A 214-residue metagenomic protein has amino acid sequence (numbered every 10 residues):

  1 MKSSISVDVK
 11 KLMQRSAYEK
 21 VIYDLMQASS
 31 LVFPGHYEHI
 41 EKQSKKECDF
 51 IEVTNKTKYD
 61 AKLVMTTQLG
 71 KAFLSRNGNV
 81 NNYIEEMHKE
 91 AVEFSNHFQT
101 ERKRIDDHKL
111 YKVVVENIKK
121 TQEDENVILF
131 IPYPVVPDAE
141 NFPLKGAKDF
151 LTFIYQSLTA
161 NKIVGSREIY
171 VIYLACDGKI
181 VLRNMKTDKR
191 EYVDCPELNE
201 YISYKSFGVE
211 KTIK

Functional and structural regions predicted by a protein language model:
M1-Y37, E41, K62-K214: Metal-dependent nuclease catalytic core centered on acidic motifs
S44-I51: Phosphate-end processing signature that detects enzymes handling 5′-triphosphorylated RNA and polyphosphate
C48, T57, V127: Residue-level detector of short, conserved catalytic/binding motifs and their immediate flanks
I51-L63: Active-site beta-strand-loop-beta-strand hairpin of nuclease catalytic cores that positions key catalytic residues
